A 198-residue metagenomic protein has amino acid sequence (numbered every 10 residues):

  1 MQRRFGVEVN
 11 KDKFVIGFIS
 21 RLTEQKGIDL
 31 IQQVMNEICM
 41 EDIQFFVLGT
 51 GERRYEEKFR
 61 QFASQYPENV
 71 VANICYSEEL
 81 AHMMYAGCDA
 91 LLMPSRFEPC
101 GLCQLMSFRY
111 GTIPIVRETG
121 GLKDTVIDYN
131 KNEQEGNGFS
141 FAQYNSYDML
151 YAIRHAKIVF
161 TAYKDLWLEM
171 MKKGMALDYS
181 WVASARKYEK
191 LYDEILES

Functional and structural regions predicted by a protein language model:
M1-G6: A short helix/loop element that forms part of the nucleotide-sugar donor recognition site in Leloir-type
E8-K26: Conserved donor-binding/catalytic core segment of Leloir-type glycosyltransferases
F18-T23, T50, I74-C75, A142-Q143: Conserved donor-binding loops in enzymes that form glycosidic bonds
T23-N36: A conserved mid-protein helix/loop that constitutes part of the nucleotide-sugar donor-binding site
F46-M83: Nucleotide-activated donor-binding/catalytic signature segment of Leloir-type glycosyltransferases, i.e., the conserved
M83-A176: Catalytic binding pocket for nucleotide-activated donors in carbohydrate/polymer assembly enzymes
W181-S198: C-terminal alpha-helical cap of glycosyltransferases
